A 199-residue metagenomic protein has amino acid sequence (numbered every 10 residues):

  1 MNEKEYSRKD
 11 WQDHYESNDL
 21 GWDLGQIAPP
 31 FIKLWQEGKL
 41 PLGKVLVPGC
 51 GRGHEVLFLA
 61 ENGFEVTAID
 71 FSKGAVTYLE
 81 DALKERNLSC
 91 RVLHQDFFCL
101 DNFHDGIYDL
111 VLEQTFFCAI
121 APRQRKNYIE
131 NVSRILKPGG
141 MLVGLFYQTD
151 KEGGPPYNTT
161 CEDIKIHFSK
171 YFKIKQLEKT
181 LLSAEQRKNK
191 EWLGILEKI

Functional and structural regions predicted by a protein language model:
N2-V47, G51-G106, I120-I199: Class I (Rossmann-like) S-adenosyl-L-methionine-dependent methyltransferase catalytic domain, capturing the SAM-binding
D109: Conserved acidic residues
L112: A conserved beta-strand element that flanks and buttresses the S-adenosyl-L-methionine
T115-A119: Short catalytic micro-motifs in class I SAM-dependent methyltransferases
